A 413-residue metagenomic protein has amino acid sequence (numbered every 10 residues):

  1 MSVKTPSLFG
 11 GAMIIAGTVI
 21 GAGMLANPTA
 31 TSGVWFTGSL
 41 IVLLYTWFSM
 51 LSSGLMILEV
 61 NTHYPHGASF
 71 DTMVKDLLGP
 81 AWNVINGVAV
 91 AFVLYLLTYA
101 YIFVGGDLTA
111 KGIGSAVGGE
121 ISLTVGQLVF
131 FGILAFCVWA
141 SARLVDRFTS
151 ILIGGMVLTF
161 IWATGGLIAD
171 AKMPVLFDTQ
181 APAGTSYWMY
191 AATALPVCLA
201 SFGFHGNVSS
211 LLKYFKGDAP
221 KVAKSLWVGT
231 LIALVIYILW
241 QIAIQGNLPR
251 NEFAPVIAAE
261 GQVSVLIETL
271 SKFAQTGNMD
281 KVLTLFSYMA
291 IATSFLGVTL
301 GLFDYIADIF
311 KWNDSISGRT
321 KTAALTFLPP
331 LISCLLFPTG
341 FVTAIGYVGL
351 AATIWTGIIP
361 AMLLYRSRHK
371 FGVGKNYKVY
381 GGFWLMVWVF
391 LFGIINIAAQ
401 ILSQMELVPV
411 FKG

Functional and structural regions predicted by a protein language model:
M1-T29, L51-L55, G67, Y190 (+4 more regions): Membrane-interface "cap" regions at the ends of multi-pass membrane proteins
V3, S7-L8, E120-V129, D218 (+6 more regions): Loop-to-transmembrane helix boundary motifs in multi-pass membrane proteins
G10-V19, G87-V88, G112-S141, M156-A163 (+4 more regions): Transmembrane alpha-helical segments of multi-pass small-molecule transport proteins
P28-E59, F411-G413: Extracellular loop-to-transmembrane helix junctions
S52-G118, T284-D308: Hydrophobic transmembrane alpha-helices that form the core helical bundles of multi-pass secondary transporters
A68-P80, L231-I291, W312: TM-loop-TM module centered on a large, flexible mid-protein loop between adjacent transmembrane helices in multi-pass
E120-V129, R143, S150-E268, K412: Helix-loop-helix junctions that connect adjacent transmembrane segments in multi-pass membrane transporters
V157-G166, M289-G301, L325-P329, V348-G374: Hydrophobic alpha-helical segments of multi-pass membrane transport proteins
